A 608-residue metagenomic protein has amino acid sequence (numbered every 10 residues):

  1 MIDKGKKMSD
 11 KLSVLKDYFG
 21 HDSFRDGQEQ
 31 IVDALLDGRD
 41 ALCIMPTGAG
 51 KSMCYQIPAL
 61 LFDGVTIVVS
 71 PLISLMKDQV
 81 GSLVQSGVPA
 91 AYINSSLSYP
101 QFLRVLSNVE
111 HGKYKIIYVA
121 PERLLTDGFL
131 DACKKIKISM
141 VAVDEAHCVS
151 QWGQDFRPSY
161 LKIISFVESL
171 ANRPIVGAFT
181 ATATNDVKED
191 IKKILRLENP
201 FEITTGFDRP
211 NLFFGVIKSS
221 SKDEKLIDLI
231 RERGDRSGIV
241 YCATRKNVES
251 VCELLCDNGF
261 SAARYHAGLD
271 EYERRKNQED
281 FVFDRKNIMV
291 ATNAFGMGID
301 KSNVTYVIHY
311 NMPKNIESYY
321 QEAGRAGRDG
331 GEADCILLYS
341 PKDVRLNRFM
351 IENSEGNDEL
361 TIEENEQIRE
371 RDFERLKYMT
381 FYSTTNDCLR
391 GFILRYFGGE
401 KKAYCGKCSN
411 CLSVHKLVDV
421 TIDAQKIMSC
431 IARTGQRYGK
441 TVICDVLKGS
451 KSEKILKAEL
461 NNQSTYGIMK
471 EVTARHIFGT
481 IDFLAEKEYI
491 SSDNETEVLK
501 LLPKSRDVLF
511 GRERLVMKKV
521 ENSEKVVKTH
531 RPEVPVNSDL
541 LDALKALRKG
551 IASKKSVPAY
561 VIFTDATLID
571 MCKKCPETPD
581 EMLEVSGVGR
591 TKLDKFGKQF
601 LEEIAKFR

Functional and structural regions predicted by a protein language model:
I2-K11, L346, N357-I362, R371-F373 (+2 more regions): Accessory DNA-binding and partner-docking regions appended to nucleic-acid-acting proteins, especially the terminal
G5-Y18, D22, D26, Q30-S52 (+4 more regions): Helicase motor core with emphasis on the C-terminal RecA-like subdomain
L35, I230, F281, S383 (+2 more regions): Short helix-to-turn junction characteristic of helix-turn-helix DNA-binding domains, especially the helix
C54, C242, C335, C388 (+1 more regions): Disulfide-bonded cysteines in secreted/extracellular proteins and peptides
S74: Conserved Rossmann-like nucleotide-cofactor binding loop
Q367-F397: Short, charged low-complexity linear segments at domain edges
